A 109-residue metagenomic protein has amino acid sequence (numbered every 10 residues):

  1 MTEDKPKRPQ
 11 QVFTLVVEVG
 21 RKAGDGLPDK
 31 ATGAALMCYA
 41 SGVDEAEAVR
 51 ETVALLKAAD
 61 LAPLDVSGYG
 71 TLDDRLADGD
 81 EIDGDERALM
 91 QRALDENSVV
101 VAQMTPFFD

Functional and structural regions predicted by a protein language model:
T2-M37, S41-D73, D78-D109: Long, contiguous binding/interaction regions
